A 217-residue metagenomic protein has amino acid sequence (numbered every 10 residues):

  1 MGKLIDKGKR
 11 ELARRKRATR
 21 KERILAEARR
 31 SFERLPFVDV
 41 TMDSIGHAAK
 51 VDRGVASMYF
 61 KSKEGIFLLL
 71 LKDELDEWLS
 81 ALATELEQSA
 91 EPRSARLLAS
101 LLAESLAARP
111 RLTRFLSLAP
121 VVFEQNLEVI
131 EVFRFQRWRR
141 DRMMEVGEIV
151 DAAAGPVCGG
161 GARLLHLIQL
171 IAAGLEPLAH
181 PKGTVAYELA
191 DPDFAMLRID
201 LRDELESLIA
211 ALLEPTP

Functional and structural regions predicted by a protein language model:
M1-L35, D43-S44, A48, S89: Basic, helix-initiating cap at the start of DNA-binding domains
M1-L4, R140-P156, I171-P217: C-terminal peripheral helix-coil segments that are non-catalytic and often amphipathic
T19, R23-R30, A48, G65-Q88 (+3 more regions): Alpha-helical structural segments
R23, L35-G65, L69: Helix-turn-helix
L25, A95, A99, L165 (+1 more regions): Short, amphipathic alpha-helical "lid/cap" segments that border enzyme active or binding sites
L69, A83-F115, G161-I168: Hydrophobic alpha-helical connector segments
A108-I130, H180-E188: Amphipathic alpha-helical segments used for helix-helix packing
S117-D151: A contiguous binding-surface segment within folded domains or other stable secondary-structure elements
